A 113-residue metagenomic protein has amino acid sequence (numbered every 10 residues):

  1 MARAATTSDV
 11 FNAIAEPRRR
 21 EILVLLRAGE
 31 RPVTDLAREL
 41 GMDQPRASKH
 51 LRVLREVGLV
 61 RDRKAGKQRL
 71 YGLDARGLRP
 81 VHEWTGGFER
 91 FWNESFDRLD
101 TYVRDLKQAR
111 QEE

Functional and structural regions predicted by a protein language model:
M1-T6, L25-E39, Q44, V53-R61 (+1 more regions): C-terminal regulatory/oligomerization modules of transcriptional regulators
D9: Interfacial catalytic loop of ABC nucleotide-binding domains
A13-R18: Short helix-coil-helix linker/hinge
R20-I22: Pre-recognition alpha-helix immediately N-terminal to the DNA-recognition helix within helix-turn-helix or winged-helix
K64-L70: Short, Lys/Arg-rich nucleic-acid/phosphate-binding segment
